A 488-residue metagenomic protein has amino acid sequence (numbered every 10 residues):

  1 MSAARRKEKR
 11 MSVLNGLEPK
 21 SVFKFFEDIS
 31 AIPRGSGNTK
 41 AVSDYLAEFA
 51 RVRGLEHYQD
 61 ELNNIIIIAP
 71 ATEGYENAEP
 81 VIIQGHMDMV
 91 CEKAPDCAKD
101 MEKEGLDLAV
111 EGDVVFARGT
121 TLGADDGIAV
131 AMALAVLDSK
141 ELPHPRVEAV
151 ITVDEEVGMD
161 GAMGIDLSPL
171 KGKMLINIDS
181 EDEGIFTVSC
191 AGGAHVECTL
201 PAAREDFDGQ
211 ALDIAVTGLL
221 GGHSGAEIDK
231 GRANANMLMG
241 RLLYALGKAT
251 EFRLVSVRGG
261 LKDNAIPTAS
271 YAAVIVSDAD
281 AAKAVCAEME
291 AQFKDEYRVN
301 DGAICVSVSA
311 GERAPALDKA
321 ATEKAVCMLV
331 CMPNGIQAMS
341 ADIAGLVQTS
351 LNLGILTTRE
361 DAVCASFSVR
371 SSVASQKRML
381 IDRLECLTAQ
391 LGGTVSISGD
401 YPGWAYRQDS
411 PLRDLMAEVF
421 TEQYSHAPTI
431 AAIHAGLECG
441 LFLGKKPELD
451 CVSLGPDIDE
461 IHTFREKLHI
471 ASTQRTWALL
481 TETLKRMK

Functional and structural regions predicted by a protein language model:
K7-K9, V13-V114: Acidic/His- and Gly-rich active-site-bordering loop/insert found across diverse amide/peptide-bond hydrolases
P19-V22, A341, Q348-V363, S368 (+1 more regions): Zn-dependent metallopeptidase/amidohydrolase metal-coordination segment
E27-A31, G260-K262, Y271-A272, C305-A316 (+3 more regions): A short beta-alpha structural unit
Y75-V157, A162-K173, H195, D208-A211 (+5 more regions): Active-site metal-coordination/substrate-binding segment of hydrolases, especially metallo-dependent peptidases
H144-A235, G247: Fold-level recognition of mixed alpha/beta catalytic cores in primary-metabolism enzymes, strongest
S168, R232-A249, D278-A279, K324-V330 (+5 more regions): His/Asp/Glu-rich mid-to-C-terminal helical/loop segments that flank catalytic regions of hydrolases
E205-G209, I228-R258, I275-S350, A389: Acidic-enriched catalytic cores of C-N bond-cleaving enzymes acting on peptides and small amides
N234-M237, R241-V257, Y406-L449: Active-site-adjacent substrate-binding region of metalloamidase/peptidase-like peptide-processing proteins
